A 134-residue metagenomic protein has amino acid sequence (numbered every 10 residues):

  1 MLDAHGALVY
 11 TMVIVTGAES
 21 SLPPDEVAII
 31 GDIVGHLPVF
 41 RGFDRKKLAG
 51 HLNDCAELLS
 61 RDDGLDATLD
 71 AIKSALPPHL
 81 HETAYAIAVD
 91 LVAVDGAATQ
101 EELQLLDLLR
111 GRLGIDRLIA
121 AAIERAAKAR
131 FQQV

Functional and structural regions predicted by a protein language model:
M1-V134: Small-residue-enriched hydrophobic alpha-helices in membranes
